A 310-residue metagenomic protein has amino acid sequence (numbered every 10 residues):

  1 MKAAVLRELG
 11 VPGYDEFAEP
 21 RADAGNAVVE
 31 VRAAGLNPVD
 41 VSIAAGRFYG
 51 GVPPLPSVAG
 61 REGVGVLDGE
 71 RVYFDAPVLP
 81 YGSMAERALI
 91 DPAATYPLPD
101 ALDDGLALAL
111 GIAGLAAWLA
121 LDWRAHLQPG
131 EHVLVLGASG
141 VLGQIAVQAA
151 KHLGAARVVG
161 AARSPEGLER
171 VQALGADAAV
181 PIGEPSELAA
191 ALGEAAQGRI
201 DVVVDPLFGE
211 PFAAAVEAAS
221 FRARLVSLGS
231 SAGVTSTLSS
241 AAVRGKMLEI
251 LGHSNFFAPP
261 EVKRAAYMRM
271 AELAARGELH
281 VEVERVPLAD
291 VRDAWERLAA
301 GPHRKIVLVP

Functional and structural regions predicted by a protein language model:
A18-L36, R47-G82, A94: Glycine-rich beta-strand-centered segment in the early N-terminal region that forms part of a ligand/cofactor-binding
V39-A45: Cytochrome P450 core scaffold surrounding the K-helix E-X-X-R motif and the conserved "meander" helix-loop region
V72-G137: NAD(P)H dinucleotide-binding glycine-rich loop of Rossmann-like/cofactor-binding domains, especially the beta1-alpha1
S83-A85, A162-R170, T235-S240: Short, glycine/polar-rich helix-capping loops at beta-to-alpha or helix-loop-helix junctions that flank or form
L110-E184: Mid-domain Rossmann-like dinucleotide-binding core that forms the NAD(H)/NADP(H) cofactor-binding site
L174-E249: Glycine-rich cofactor phosphate-binding loops and adjacent beta1-alpha1 units of small-molecule cofactor enzyme domains
F221-L228, L238-H280: Rossmann-fold dehydrogenase core element
E261-P310: C-terminal hydrophobic helical "lid"/dimerization subdomain of Rossmann-like NAD(P)H-dependent oxidoreductases
